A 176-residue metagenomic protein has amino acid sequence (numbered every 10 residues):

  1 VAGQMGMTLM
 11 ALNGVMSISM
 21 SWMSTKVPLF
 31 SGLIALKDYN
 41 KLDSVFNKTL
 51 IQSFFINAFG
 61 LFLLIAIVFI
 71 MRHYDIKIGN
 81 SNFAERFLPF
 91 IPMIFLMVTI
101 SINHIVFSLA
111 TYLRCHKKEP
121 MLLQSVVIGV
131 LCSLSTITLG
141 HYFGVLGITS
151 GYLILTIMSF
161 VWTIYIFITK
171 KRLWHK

Functional and structural regions predicted by a protein language model:
V1-N13: Interfacial/gating helices of multi-pass transporter permease domains
V1-Q4, I67-S101: Interfacial segments at transmembrane-helix termini and the short loops linking adjacent helices
G6, D38-F55, F62, A66: Interfacial transmembrane-helix starts/ends
G6-L9, F46, S53, L96 (+3 more regions): Residue-level recognition of transmembrane alpha-helices in multi-pass small-molecule transporters/permeases
L12, M16, I56, G60-L64 (+6 more regions): Alpha-helical transmembrane segments of multipass membrane proteins
L12-K37, C115: Helix-loop junctions and terminal segments of transmembrane helices in multi-pass membrane transport/translocation
I67-V68, A84-I91, P120, G129-V161 (+1 more regions): Membrane-interface helix-loop junctions in multi-pass transport and translocation proteins
V98-S125: Membrane-interface junctions at transmembrane-helix termini in multi-pass inner-membrane proteins
